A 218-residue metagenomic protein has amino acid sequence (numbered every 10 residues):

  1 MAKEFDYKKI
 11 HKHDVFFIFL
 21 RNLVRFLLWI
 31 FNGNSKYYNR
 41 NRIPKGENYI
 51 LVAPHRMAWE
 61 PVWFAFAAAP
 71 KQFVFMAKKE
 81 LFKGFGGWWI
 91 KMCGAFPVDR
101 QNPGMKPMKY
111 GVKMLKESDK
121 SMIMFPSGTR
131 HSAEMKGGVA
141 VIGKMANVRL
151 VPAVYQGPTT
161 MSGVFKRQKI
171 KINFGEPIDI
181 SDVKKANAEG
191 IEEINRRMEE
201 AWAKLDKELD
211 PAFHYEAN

Functional and structural regions predicted by a protein language model:
A2-H11, K106-N218: Non-catalytic C-terminal accessory region of glycerolipid acyltransferases and related lyso-lipid remodeling enzymes
A2-Y38, G84-C93: A transmembrane-helix-recognition feature enriched in membrane-embedded lipid enzymes and envelope glyco-/phospholipid
V24-R25, C93-V98, M122-S127: Short, basic, glycine/proline-bearing loop/turn elements
R25, V62, A140: Active-site phosphate/pyrophosphate- and oxyanion-stabilizing loops and adjacent acidic/basic residues in soluble
G33, Q101-M105, S132: A conditional alpha-helix N-cap/helix-loop micro-motif detector
R40-P44: Glycine-rich helix-loop-beta junction characteristic of Rossmann-like nucleotide cofactor-binding loops
K45-N102: Catalytic core of membrane glycerolipid acyltransferases/transacylases, capturing the structured, soluble-facing
